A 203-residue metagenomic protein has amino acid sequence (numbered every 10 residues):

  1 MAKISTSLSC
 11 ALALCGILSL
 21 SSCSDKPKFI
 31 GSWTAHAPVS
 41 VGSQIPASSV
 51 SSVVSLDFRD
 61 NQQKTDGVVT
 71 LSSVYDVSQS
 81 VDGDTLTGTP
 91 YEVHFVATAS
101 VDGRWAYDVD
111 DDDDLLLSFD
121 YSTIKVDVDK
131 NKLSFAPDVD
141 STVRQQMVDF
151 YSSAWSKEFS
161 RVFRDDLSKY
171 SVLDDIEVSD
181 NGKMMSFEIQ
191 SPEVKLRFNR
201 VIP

Functional and structural regions predicted by a protein language model:
M1-S21: Sec-dependent bacterial lipoprotein signal peptides
S22-H36: N-terminal helix-cap/turn-to-beta initiation motif at the start of protein domains
T34, T70, L116, M184-S186: General beta-strand recognition
S40-G42: Sequence/structural signature of outer-membrane beta-barrel proteins
Q44-D140, Y170-S171: N-terminal glycine/threonine-rich, aromatic-flanked beta-hairpin/loop signature
A97-G103, Y107-V109, R161-P203: Edge beta-strand at a domain terminus
S134-I176: Acidic, glycine-rich flexible loop segments
